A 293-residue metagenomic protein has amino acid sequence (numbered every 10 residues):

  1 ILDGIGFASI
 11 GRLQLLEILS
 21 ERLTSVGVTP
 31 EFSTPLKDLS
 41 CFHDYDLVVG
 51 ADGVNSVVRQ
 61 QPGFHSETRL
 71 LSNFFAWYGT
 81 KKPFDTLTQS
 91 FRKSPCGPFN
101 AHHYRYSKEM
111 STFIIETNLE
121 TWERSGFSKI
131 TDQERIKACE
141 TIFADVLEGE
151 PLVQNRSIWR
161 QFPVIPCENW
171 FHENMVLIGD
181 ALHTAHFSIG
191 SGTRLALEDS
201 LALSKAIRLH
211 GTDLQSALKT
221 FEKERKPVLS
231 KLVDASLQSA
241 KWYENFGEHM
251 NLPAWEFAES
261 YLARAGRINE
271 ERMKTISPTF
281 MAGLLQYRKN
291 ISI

Functional and structural regions predicted by a protein language model:
I1-W77, M281-I293: Conserved N-terminal helical subregion
D3-I5, G11, P83-R160, V164: Conserved FAD/dinucleotide-binding core of flavoprotein oxidoreductases
L39, H103-Y104, W170: A structural signal for short hydrophobic beta-strand segments in well-ordered beta-sheet cores
D44, M110, E173-N174: Conserved catalytic motifs of the protein kinase core domain
V49-G50, I158-Q238, W242: Conserved mid-domain beta->alpha element of the FAD-binding
N55-S56, S111, L201, P227: Glycine-centered loop/turn positions within well-structured domains that cap or flank conserved ligand/cofactor-binding
K205-I293: C-terminal helical "tail/cap" subdomain of flavin- and related membrane-associated enzymes
